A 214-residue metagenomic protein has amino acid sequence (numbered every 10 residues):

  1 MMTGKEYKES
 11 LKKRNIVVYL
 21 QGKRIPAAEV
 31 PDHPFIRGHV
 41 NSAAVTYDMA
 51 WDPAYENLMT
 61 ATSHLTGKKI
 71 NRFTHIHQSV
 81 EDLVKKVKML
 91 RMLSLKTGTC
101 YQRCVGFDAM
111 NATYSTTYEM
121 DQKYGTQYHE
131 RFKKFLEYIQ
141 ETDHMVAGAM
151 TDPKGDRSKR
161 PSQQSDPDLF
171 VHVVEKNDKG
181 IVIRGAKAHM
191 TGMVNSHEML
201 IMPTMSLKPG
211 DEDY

Functional and structural regions predicted by a protein language model:
M1-T46: N-terminal-proximal low-complexity accessory segments that begin disordered and transition into the first
R14-I16, H144-V146, K179, H197-M199: Structural beta-strand/beta-sheet cores of well-ordered domains, especially the beta-sheet scaffolds that support
L20, A147-M150, V182-R184: General beta-strand structural signal in soluble alpha/beta enzymes
P31-H33, H64-R72, S162-Q164: Glycine-rich loop at the start of a catalytic domain that most often binds anionic cofactors/ligands
N41-N57, M205-Y214: Short, solvent-exposed cationic patches
D48-V146: Internal helix-loop-helix
E141-D143, M150, G155-R157: Extended, charge-enriched helical/coil interaction regions that scaffold DNA-processing and chromosome-maintenance
P153-Y214: FAD-binding core of flavoproteins
